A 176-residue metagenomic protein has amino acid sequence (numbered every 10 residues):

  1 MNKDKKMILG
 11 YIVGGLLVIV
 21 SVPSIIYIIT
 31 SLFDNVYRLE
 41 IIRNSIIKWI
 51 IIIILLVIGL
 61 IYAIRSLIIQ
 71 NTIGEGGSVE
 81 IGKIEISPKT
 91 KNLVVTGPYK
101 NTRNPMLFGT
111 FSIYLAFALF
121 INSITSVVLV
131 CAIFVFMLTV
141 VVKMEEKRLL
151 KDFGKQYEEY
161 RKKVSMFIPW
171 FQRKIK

Functional and structural regions predicted by a protein language model:
M1-T96, F108-R148, D152-K176: Membrane-anchoring alpha-helices and their flanking helix-loop junctions
N101-F108: Histidine-centered phosphotransfer motif of kinases
